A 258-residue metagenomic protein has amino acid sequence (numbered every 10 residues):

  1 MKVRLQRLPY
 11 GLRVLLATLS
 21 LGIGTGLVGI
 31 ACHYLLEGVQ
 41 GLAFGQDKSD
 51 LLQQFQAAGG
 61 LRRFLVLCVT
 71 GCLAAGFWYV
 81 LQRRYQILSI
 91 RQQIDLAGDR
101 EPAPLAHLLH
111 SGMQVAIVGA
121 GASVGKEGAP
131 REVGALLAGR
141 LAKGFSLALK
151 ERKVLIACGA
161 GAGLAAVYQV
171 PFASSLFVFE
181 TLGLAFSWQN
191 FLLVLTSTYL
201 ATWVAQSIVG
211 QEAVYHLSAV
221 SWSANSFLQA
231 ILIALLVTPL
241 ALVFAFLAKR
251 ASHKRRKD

Functional and structural regions predicted by a protein language model:
M1-D258: Alpha-helical transmembrane segments and immediately membrane-proximal extracytoplasmic
